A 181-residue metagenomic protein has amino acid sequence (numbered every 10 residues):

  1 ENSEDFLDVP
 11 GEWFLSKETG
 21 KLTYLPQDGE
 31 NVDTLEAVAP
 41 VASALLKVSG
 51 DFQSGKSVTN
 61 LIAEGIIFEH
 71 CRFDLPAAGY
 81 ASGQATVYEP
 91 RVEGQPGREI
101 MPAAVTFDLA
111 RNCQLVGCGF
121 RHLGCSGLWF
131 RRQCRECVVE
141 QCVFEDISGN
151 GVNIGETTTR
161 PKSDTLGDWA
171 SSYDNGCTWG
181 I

Functional and structural regions predicted by a protein language model:
E1-A42, K56-A81, A85-Y88, R111: Residues embedded in well-ordered regular secondary structure
N2, P10-G11, S49, P102-A104 (+1 more regions): Generic recognition of flexible, low-complexity loop/linker segments
E4, G83-P102, R160-I181: Surface-exposed acidic, glycine/proline-enriched linker/cap segments that occur as 15-30-residue helix-coil
E4-F6, E12-K17, Q53-S54, C142-F144 (+2 more regions): A general structural signal for short secondary-structure junctions and capping/turn motifs
V38-I62, P96-R111, F130: Extracellular beta-strand-rich solenoid/capping regions of secreted or surface-exposed proteins that bind or remodel
S43, R72-A78, P102, G124-F130 (+2 more regions): Short glycine/acidic-rich loop motifs that flank beta-strands on beta-rich extracellular proteins
T59-H70, R111-C125, C134-G149, T158-I181: Right-handed parallel beta-helix
A78-E89, G97-E99, L109, H122 (+2 more regions): N-terminal catalytic cores of secreted or lumenal carbohydrate-active enzymes
